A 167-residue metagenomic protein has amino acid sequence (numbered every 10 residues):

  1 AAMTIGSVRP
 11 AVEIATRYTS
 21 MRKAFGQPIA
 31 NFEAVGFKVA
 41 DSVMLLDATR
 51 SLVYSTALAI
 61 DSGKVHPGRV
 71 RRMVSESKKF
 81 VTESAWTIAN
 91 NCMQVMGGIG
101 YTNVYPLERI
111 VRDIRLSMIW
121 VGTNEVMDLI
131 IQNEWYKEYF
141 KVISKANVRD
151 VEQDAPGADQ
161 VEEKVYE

Functional and structural regions predicted by a protein language model:
A1-E167: Alpha-helical interface subdomain recognition
